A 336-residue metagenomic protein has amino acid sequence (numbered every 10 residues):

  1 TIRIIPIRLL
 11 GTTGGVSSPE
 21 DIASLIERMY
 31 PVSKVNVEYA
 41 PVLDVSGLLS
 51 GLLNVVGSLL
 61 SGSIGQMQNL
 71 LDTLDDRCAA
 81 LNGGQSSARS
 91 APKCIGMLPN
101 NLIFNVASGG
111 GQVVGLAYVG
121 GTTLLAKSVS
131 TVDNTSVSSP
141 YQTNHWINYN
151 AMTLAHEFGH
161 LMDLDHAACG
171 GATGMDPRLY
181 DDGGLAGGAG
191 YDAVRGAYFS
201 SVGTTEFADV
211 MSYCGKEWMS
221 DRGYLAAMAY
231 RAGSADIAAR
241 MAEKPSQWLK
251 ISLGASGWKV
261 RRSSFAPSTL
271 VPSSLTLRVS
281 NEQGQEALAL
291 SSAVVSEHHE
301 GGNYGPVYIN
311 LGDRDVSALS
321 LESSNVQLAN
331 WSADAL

Functional and structural regions predicted by a protein language model:
T1-R3, C94, D209-V210, T276: Generic structural signal for residues positioned in beta-strands
I2-G174: Active-site-proximal segment of zinc-dependent metalloprotease catalytic domains
R3, I22, E206-F207, S273: Residues that flank catalytic or metal-binding motifs in active/ligand-binding sites
M97-S108, Y213-E217, N281-Q283, L321-V326: Short, flexible beta-strand-to-coil junctions
N134, G196, V202-T204, S256 (+2 more regions): Intrinsic-disorder/low-complexity loop/linker signature
V137-E217: The catalytic-center signature of Zn2+-dependent metalloproteases
D209, G215-Q247: Metal-dependent phosphoesterase/phosphodiesterase active-site architecture
S234-L336: Extracellular glycoprotein-like low-complexity segments
